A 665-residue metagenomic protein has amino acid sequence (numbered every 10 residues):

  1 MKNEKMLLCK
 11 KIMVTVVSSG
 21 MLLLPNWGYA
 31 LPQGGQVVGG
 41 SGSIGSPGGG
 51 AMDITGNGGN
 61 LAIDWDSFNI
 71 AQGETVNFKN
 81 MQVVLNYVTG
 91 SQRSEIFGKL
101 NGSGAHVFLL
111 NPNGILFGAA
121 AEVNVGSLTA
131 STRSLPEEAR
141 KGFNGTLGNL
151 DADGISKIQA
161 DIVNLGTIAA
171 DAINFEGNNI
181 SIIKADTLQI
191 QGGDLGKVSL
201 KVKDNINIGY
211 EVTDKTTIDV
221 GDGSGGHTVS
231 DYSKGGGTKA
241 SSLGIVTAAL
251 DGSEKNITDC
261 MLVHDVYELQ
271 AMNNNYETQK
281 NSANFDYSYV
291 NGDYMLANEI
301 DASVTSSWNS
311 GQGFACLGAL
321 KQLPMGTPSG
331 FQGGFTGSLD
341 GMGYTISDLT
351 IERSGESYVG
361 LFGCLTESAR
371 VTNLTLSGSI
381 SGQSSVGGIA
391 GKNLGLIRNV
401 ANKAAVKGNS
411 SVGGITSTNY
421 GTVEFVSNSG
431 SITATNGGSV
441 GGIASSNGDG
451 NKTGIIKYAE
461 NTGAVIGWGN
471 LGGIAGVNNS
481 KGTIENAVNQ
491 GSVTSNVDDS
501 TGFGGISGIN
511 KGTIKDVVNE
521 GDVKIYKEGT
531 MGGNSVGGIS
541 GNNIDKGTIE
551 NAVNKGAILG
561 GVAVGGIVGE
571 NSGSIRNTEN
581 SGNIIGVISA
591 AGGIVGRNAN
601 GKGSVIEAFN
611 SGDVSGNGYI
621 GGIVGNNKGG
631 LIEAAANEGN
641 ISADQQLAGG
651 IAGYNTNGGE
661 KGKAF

Functional and structural regions predicted by a protein language model:
M1-Q33: Cleavable N-terminal targeting peptides that direct proteins into the secretory/outer-membrane pathway or into
M6-V16, T75-N80, F97-G102, E122 (+6 more regions): Short, surface-exposed loop and linker segments with low hydrophobicity and enrichment for Pro/Ser/Thr
I12-T15, A51, G330, G387: Generic alpha-helix detector with strongest preference for long hydrophobic helices that associate with membranes
G20-S224, T228-D231, S306, L339 (+2 more regions): Solvent-exposed adhesion/ligand-recognition segments of exported proteins
N207-F665: Surface-exposed repetitive/solenoidal architectures
